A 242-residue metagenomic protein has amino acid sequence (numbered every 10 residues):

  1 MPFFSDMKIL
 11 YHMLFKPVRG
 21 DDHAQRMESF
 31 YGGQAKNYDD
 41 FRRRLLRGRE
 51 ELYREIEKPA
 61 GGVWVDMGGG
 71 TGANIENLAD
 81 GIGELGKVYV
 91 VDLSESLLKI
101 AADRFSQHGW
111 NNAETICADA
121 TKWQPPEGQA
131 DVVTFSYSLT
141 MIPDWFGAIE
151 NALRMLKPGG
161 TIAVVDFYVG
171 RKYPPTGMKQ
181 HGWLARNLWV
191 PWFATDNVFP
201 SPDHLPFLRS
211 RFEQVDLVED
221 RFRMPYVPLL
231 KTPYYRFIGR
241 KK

Functional and structural regions predicted by a protein language model:
P2-P59, A73-N77, I100, G177 (+1 more regions): Conserved class I S-adenosyl-L-methionine
V18-D21, Q25, V165-L229: C-terminal alpha-helical "lid/dimerization" subdomain adjacent to the S-adenosyl-L-methionine
V63-K122: Class I SAM-dependent methyltransferase SAM/SAH-binding core
G83, I142-P143, L156-K157: Helix-to-beta-strand junctions that scaffold the AdoMet/dcAdoMet cofactor pocket in Class I SAM-dependent enzymes
T121-V133: A short acidic, Gly/Pro-enriched loop at the edge of an enzyme's catalytic core that lines a small-molecule cofactor
D131-D144: A short SAM/SAH-binding and catalytic strip from SAM-dependent methyltransferases
F146-P158: A short glycine-rich, Lys/Arg-flanked "PGG" loop and its adjoining helix->strand segment in the class I
R236-K242: C-terminal lobe and adjacent flexible extensions of AdoMet/dcAdoMet transferase-like proteins
